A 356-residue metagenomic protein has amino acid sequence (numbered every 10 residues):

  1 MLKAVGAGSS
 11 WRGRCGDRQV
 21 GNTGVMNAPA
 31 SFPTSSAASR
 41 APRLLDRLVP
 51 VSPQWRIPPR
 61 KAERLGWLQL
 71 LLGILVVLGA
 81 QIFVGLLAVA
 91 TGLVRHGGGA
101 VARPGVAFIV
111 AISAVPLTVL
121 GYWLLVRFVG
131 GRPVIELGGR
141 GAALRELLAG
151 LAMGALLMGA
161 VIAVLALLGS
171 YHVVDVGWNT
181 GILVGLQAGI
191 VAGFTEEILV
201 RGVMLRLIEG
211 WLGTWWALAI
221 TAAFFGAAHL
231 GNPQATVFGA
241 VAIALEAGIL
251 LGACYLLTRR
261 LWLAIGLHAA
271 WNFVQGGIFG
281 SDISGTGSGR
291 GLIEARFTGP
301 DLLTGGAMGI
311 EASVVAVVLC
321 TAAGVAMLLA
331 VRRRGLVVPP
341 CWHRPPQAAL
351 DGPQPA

Functional and structural regions predicted by a protein language model:
R12-V134, G276-A356: N-terminal, membrane-interfacial amphipathic/helix-forming hydrophobic leader that caps and precedes the first
V51-S52, T195-I220, A253-R260: Membrane-interface helix/loop boundary segments of multi-pass membrane proteins
W67-L71, F108-I109, L147-A152, I182-L186 (+4 more regions): Hydrophobic alpha-helical transmembrane segments
L78-I82, M158-A163, A222-G231, A269-I278: Aromatic-anchored segments of alpha-helical transmembrane domains
L86-A111, W123, R127-L199, L205-W211 (+3 more regions): Juxtamembrane helix-loop-helix connectors linking adjacent transmembrane helices in multi-pass membrane enzymes
M158-V161, G189, G193, G213-L230 (+1 more regions): Small-polar-interrupted transmembrane alpha-helices in polytopic inner-membrane proteins
L168-V176, H229-F238: Membrane-interface helix caps and helix-loop-helix hairpins in membrane proteins
A240-D301: Functionally important transmembrane alpha-helices
